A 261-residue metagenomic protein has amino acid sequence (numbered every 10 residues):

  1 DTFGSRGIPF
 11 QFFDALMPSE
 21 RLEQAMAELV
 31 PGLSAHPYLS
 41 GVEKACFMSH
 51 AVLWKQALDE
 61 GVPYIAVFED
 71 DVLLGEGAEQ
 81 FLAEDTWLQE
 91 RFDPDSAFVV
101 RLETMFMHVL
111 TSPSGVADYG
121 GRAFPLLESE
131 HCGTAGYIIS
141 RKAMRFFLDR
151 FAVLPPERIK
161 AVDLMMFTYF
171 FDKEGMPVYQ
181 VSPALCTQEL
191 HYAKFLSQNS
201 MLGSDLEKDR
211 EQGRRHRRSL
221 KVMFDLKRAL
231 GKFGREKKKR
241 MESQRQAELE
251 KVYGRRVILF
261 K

Functional and structural regions predicted by a protein language model:
D1-F68, V72-K261: An acidic/histidine-cluster motif and surrounding catalytic segment that typifies divalent-metal-assisted enzyme active
